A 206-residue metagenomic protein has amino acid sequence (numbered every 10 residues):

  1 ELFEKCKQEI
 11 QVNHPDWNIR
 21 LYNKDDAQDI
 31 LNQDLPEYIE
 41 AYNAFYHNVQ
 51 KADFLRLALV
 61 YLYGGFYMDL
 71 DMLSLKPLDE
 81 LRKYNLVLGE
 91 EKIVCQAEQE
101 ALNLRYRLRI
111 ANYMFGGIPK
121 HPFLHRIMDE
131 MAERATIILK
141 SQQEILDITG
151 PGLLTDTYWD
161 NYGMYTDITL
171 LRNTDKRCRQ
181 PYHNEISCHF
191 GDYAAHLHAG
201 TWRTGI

Functional and structural regions predicted by a protein language model:
E1-A52, M68-I206: Glycosyltransferase-associated regions of secretory-pathway enzymes, highlighting luminal stem/catalytic domains
D53-G65: Small-residue hinge/turn detector
